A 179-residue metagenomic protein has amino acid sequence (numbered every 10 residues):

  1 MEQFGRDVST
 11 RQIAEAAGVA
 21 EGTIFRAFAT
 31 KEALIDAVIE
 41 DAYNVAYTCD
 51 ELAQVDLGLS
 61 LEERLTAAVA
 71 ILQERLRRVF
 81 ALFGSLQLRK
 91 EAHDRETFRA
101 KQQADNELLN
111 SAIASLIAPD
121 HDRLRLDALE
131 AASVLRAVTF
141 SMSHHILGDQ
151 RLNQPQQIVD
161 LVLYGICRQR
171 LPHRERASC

Functional and structural regions predicted by a protein language model:
E2-A33, A37: Helix-turn-helix
I13, L34, V38-A42, A46 (+1 more regions): Generic hydrophobic, amphipathic alpha-helix propensity
F28, S85-D94: Short helix-capping/turn signature of helix-turn-helix
E40-A68, R78: Amphipathic alpha-helical linker/stalk segments
E62-A81, L152, Q156-Y164: Amphipathic alpha-helical segments that line or abut small-molecule/effector binding pockets and mediate allosteric
R75-A81, H93-D122, L129-S133, H144: Amphipathic alpha-helical packing segments from all-alpha helical-bundle domains
I113-S115, P119, V138-G148, P155-L171: Conserved NTP phosphate-binding and transfer environment spanning the P-loop NTPase/kinase superfamily
Q169-C179: C-terminal effector-binding regulatory domain of bacterial HTH transcription factors
